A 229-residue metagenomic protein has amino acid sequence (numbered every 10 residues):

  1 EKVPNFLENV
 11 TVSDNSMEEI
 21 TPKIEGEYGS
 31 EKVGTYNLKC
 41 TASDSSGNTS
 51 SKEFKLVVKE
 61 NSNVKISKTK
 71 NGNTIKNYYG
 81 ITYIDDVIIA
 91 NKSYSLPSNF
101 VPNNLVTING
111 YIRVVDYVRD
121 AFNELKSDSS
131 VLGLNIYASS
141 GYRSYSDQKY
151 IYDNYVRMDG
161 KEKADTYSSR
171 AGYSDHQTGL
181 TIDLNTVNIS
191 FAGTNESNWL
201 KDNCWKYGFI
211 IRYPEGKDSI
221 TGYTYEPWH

Functional and structural regions predicted by a protein language model:
E1-E18: Solvent-exposed, low-complexity, repeat-rich "mucin-like" stalks and linkers
K2, E19, K32, T69-N71: Intrinsic disorder/low-complexity segments enriched in polar/small residues
P4, K32-G34, S50, T178 (+1 more regions): Residue-level preference for beta-strand/loop junctions
L7, N37, E53, G179-T181: Broad gene-expression machinery/nucleic-acid interaction feature
N15-K59: Serine/threonine-rich, repeat-prone extracellular segments and beta-strand-based repeat modules of secreted/surface
V57-W228: Extracytoplasmic cell-surface/polysaccharide-interacting catalytic and binding patches
